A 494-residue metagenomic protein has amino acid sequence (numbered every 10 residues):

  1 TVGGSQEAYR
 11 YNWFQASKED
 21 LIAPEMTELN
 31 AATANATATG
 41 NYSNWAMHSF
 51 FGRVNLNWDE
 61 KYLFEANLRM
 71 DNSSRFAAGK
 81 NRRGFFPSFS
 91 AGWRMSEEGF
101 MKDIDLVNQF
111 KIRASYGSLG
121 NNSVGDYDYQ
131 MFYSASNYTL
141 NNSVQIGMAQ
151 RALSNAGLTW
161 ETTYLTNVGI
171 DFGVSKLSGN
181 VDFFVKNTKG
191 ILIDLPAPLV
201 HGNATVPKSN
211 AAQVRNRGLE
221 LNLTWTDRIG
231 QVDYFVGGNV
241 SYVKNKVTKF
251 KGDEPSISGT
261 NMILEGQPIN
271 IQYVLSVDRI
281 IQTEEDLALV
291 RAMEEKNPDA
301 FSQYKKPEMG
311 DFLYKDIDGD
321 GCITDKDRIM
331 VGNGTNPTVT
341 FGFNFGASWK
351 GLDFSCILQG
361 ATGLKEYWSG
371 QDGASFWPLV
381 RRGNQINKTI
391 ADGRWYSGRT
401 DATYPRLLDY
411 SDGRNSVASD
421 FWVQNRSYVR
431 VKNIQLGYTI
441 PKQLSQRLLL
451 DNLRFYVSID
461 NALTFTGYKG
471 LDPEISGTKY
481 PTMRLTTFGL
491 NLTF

Functional and structural regions predicted by a protein language model:
T1, R10-N12, E284-E285, L289 (+2 more regions): Short helix/loop capping segments that flank catalytic or ligand/cofactor-binding pockets
T1-V274, R414, A418-F494: Extracellular/periplasmic, surface-exposed regions of secreted and cell-surface proteins
S73, A361-R454: Extracytoplasmic gating/loop element in the C-terminal half of outer-membrane beta-barrel translocons and assembly
A152-S154, D327-V331, T338-F343: Glycine-rich, charged/polar anion/phosphate-binding loops that engage phosphate groups from diverse ligands
A212, R228-N333, S375, N387 (+1 more regions): Conserved small-residue
G334-S369: Glycine-rich, aromatic-lined ligand/substrate-binding cores of catalytic and carbohydrate-binding domains
